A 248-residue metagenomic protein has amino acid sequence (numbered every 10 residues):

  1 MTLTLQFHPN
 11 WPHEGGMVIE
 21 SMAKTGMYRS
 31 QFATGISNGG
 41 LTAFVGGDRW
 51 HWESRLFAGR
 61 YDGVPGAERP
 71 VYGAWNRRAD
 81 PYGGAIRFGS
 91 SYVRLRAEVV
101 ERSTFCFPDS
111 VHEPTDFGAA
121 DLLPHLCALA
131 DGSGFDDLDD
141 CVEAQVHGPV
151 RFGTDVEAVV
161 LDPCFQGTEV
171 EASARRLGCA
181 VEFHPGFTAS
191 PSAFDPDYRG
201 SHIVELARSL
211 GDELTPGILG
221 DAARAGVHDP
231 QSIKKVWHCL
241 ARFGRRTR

Functional and structural regions predicted by a protein language model:
M1-Q6, W11, E20, T25-V64 (+2 more regions): Active-site-proximal loop/hinge segments that shape catalytic or ion-binding/gating pockets
Y72-W75: Short hydrophobic beta-strand that contains or immediately precedes a catalytic carboxylate
R78: Catalytic metal-binding/acid-base residues of hydrolase active sites
